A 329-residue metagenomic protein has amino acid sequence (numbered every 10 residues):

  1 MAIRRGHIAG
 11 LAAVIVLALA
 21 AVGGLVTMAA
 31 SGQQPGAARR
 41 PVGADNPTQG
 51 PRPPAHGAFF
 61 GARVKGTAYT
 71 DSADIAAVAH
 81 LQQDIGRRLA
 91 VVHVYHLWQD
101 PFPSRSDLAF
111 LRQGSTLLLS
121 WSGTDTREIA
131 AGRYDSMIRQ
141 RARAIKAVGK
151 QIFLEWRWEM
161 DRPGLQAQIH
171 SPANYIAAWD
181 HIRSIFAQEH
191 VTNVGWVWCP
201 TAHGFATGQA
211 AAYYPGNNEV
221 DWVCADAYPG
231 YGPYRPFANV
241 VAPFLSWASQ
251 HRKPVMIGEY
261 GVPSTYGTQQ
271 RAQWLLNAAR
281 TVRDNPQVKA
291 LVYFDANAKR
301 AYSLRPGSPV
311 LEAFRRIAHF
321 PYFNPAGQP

Functional and structural regions predicted by a protein language model:
I3-A30: Secretory targeting and sorting signals
A21-D45: C-terminal region of N-terminal signal peptides and the immediate post-cleavage residues of exported proteins
N46, S136-W222, D226-V240, Q270 (+1 more regions): Active-site cleft segment of glycoside hydrolase catalytic domains centered on the general acid/base Glu
F59, L89-H93, G114-S120, Q151-E155 (+4 more regions): Structural preference for beta-strand elements that scaffold enzyme active sites
F59-V148, Q270, W274, A279-N285 (+3 more regions): N-terminal carbohydrate-binding/catalytic regions of secreted carbohydrate-active enzymes
A62-K65, R183-G208, P254-T265, A290-A296: Aromatic-lined carbohydrate-recognition surfaces of secreted/lumenal glycan-active proteins
K65-T67, V94-L97, S122-T124, R157-E159 (+4 more regions): Active-site beta-loop-alpha junctions enriched in small/polar residues
R105-S115, S120-S122, A225-Y266: Glycoside hydrolase catalytic-domain groove-lining segments
